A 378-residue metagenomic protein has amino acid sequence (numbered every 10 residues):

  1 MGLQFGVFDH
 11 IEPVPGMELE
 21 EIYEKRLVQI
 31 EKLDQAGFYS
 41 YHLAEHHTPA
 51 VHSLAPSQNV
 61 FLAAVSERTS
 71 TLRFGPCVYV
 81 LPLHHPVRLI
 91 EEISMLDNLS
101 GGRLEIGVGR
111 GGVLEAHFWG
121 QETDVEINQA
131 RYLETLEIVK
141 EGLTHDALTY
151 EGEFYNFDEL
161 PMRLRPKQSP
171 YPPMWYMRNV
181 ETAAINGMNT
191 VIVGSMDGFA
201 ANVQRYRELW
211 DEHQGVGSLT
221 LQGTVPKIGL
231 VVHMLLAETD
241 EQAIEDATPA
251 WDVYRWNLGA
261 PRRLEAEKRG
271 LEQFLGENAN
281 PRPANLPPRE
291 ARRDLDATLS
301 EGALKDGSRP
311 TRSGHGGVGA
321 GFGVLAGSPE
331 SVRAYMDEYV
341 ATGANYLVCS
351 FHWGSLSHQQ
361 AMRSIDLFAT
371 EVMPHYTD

Functional and structural regions predicted by a protein language model:
M1-R68, L72-R73, S169-P172: N-terminal beta1-alpha1-beta2 module of alpha/beta enzyme domains
G2, H85-M188, V193-Q204, E208-Q222: Internal, glycine-rich beta/alpha segment that forms the wall or movable "lid" of small-molecule/cofactor binding
F5, L33, E45, V65 (+8 more regions): Conserved, mostly hydrophobic/aromatic
F5-D9, Y41-L43, F74-P76, L104-V108 (+4 more regions): Hydrophobic faces of well-ordered beta-strands that scaffold small-molecule active sites in alpha/beta enzyme cores
D9-E24, Y79-V87, Q168-R178, M234-A237 (+1 more regions): Active-site mouth loops of central-metabolism enzymes
E20-K32, E92, M177-T182, S328-E338: Short, acidic/polar
S40-F61, V65, V80, G112 (+2 more regions): Glycine-rich, proline-tolerant flexible connector loops at the mouths of alpha/beta enzymes
E126-M162, F199-A341: An alpha-helical appendage that flanks or caps ligand/catalytic pockets
